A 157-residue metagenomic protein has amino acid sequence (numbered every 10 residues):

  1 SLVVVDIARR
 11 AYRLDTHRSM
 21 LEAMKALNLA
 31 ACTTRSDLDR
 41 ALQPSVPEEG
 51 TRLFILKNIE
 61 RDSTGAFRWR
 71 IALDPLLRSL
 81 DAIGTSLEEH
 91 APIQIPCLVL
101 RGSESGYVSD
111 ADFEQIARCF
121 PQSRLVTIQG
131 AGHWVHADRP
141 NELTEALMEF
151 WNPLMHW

Functional and structural regions predicted by a protein language model:
S1-R35, D39: Flexible "cap/lid" loop of the alpha/beta hydrolase fold
I7, G102, G130: Cofactor-binding loop segments of dinucleotide-utilizing enzymes, especially the Rossmann-like FAD- and NAD(P)+-binding
A11, Y107, V135: Catalytic P-loop NTPase motifs of RecA-like helicase/translocase cores
D15, L29-L87: Conserved alpha/beta-hydrolase catalytic His-Asp/Glu region
T16-M20, D112-I116, P140-L143: Short, glycine/charged-enriched secondary-structure capping and boundary segments
S63-C119, R124-T127: Conserved serine/cysteine hydrolase catalytic core
Q122-W157: Catalytic active-site module of serine/aspartate enzymes centered on a nucleophile-bearing elbow/loop
